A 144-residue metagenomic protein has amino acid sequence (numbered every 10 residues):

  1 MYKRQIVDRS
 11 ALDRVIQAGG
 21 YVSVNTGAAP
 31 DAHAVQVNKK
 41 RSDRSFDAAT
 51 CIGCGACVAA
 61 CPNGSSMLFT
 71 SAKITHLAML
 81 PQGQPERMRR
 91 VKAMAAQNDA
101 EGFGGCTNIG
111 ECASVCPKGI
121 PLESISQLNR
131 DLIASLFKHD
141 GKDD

Functional and structural regions predicted by a protein language model:
K3-T50, C54-D144: Ferredoxin-type iron-sulfur electron-transfer modules in oxidoreductases and energy-metabolism complexes
